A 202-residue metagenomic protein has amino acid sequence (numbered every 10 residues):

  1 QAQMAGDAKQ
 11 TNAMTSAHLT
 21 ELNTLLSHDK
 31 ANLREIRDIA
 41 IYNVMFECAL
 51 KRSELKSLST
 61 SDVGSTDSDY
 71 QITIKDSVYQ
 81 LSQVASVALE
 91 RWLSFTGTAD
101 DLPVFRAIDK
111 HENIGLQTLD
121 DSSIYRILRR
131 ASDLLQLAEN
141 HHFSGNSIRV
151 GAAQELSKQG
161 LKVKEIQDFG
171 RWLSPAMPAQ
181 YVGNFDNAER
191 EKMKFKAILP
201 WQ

Functional and structural regions predicted by a protein language model:
Q1-I148, S157-Q202: Conserved catalytic core of the tyrosine transesterase superfamily
